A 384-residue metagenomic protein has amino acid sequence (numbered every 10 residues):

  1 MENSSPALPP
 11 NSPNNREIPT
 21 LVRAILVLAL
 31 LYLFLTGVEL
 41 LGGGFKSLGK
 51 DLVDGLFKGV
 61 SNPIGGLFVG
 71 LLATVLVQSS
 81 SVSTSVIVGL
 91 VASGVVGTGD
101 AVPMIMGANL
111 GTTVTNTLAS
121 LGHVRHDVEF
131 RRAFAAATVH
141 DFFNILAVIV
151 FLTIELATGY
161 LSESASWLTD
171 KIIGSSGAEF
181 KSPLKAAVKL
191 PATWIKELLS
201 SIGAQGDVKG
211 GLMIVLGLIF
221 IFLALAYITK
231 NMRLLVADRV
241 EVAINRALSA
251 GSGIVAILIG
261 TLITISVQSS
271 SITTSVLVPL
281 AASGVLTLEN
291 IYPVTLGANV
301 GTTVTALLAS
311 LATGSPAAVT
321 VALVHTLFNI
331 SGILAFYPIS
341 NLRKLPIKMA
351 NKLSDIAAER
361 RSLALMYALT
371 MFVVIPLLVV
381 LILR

Functional and structural regions predicted by a protein language model:
L8-L67, W194-I257: Helix-loop-helix hairpins and the membrane-proximal interhelical loops of multi-pass alpha-helical transport proteins
N11-P19, R23, D51, G55-N62 (+11 more regions): Membrane-helix interfacial "entry" motifs
V27, L31, K58, N62 (+13 more regions): Alpha-helical transmembrane segments of multi-pass membrane proteins, especially transporters and channels
Y32-T36, L118-R131, A135-A186, I219-A226 (+2 more regions): Juxtamembrane and boundary regions of transmembrane helices in multi-pass small-molecule transporters and channels
T74-N109, L121-V124, T158, D170-K181 (+1 more regions): Membrane-interfacial helix-loop connectors
V77, S85, L184-G210, A298-T303: Long, highly hydrophobic alpha-helical transmembrane signal-anchor segments
T112-S120, V236-I263, I375-P376, L381: Hydrophobic alpha-helical transmembrane segments of integral membrane proteins
